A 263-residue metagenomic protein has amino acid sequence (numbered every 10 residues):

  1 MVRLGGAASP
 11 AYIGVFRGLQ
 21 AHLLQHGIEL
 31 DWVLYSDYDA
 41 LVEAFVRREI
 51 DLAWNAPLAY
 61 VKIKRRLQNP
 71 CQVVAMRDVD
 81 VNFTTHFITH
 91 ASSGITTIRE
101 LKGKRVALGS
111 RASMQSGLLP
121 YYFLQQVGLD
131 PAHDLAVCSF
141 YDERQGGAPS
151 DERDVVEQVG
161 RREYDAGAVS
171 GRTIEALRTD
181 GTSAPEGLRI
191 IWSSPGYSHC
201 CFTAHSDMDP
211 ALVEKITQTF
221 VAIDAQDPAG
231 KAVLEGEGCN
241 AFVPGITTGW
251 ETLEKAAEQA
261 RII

Functional and structural regions predicted by a protein language model:
M1-A59: Extracytoplasmic small-molecule ligand-binding "clamshell" domains of the periplasmic binding protein/Venus flytrap
V2, P10-G18, T203-A204, M208-I263: An extracytoplasmic/periplasmic, membrane-proximal ligand-sensing/linker region
G5, T84-I95, Y197-A211: A bilobed periplasmic-binding-protein/Venus flytrap-type ligand-binding module shared by bacterial periplasmic
V33-E43, P131-E157: Short helix-initiation/N-cap motifs at beta->coil->alpha
A44-V46, L101, V159-G160: Hydrophobic residues within well-ordered alpha-helices
W54-Q68, Q125-Q126, E157-P185: A ligand-binding cleft/hinge motif common to bilobed small-molecule-binding domains
P70-D80, H133-C138, L177-G196: Short beta-strand->loop
T89-R111, P131: Flexible hinge/capping segments at coil-to-helix
